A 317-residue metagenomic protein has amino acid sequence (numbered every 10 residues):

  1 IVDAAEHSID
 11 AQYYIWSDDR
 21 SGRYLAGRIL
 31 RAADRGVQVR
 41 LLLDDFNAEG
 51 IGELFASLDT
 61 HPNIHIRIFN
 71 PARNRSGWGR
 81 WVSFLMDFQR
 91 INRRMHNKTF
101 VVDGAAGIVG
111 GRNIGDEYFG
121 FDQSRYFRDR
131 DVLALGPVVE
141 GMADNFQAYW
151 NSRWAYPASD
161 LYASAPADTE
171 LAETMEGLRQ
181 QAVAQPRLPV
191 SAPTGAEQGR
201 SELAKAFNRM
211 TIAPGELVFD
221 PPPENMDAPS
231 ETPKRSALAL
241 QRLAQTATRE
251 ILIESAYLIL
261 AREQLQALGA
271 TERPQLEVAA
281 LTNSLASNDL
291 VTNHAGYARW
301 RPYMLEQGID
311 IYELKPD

Functional and structural regions predicted by a protein language model:
I1-K98, V102-D317: Charged, low-complexity intrinsically disordered terminal segments
